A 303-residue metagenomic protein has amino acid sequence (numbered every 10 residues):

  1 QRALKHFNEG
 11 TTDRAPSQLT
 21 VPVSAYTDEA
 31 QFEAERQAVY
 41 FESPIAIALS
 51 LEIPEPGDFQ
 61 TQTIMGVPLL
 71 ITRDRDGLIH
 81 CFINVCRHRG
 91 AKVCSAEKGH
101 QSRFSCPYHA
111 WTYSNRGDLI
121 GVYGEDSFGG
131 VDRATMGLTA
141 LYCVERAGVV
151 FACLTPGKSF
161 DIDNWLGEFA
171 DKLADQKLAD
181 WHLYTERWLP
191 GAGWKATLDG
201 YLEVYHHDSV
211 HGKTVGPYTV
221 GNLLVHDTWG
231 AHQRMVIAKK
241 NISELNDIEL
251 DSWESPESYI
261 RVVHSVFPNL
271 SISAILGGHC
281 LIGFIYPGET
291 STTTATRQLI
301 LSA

Functional and structural regions predicted by a protein language model:
A3-P22: Short, contiguous pre-domain boundary segments
L19-I64, L69: Non-catalytic accessory segments flanking enzyme active sites
E33, Q37, F41, N84-R87 (+3 more regions): A broad, structural surface signal
F41-I45, C94, Y205-S209: Short amphipathic alpha-helical segments with coiled-coil-like heptad repeat character
F41-I53, V122-S127, H264-N269: Short Pro/Gly-enriched beta-strand edge/turn motifs at strand-loop
E52-P156, F160, N164-G167: Rieske [2Fe-2S] iron-sulfur-binding domain
R73, N84, V144, V149-A303: C-terminal catalytic domain of Rieske-type non-heme iron oxygenases
